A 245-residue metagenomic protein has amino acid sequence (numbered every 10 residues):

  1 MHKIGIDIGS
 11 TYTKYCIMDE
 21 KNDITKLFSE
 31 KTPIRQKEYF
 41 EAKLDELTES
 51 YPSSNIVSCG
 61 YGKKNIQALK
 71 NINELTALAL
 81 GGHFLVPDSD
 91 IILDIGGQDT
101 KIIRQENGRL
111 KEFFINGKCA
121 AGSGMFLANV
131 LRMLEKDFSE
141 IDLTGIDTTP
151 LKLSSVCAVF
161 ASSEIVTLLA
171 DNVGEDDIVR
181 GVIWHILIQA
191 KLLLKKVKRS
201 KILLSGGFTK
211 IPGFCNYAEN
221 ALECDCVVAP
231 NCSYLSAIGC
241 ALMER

Functional and structural regions predicted by a protein language model:
K3-D7, N55-V57, D90-L93, L203: Short glycine-aspartate micro-motif
K3-Y39, L110-C119: Short glycine-rich, Thr/Ser-proximal phosphate-binding strand/loop in the N-terminal lobe of ATP-dependent enzymes
F28-T32, T48-T76, K111-E112: Short beta-strand-loop/turn "lid" adjacent to the catalytic site in phosphate-handling enzymes
K43-N55, A190-K201: Phosphate/pyrophosphate-binding loops at sites that engage ATP/ADP/AMP, CoA/4′-phosphopantetheine, polyphosphate
Y61-G62, L194, K198-A221, S233: Glycine-rich phosphate-binding loops at beta-strand->alpha-helix junctions
N107-L153, C157, L242: Glycine-rich phosphate-binding loop plus the immediately following alpha-helix
F126-A128, V227-R245: Glycine-rich phosphate-binding/hydrolytic loop that grips phosphoryl groups
A158-K198, S233: Adenine-nucleotide phosphate-binding core of ATP-dependent small-molecule kinases
